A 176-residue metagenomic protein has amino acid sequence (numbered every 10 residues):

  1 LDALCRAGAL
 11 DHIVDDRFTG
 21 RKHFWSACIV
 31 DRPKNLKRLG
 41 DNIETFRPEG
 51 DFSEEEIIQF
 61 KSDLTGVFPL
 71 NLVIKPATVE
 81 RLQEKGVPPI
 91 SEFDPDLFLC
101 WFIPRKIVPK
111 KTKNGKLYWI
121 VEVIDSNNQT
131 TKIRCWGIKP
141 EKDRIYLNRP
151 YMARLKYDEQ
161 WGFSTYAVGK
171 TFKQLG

Functional and structural regions predicted by a protein language model:
L1-D94, R134, W161-G176: Sliding clamp-binding short linear motifs that recruit DNA-associated proteins to replication/repair hubs
L1-L10, I124-N128, R149-L155: Structured catalytic/nucleic-acid-binding cores of DNA maintenance enzymes
T65, F102, N148, L155: A residue-level signal for conserved active-site and pocket-lining positions in enzyme catalytic cores
D96-K113: Structural detector for short beta-strands of small beta-barrel domains
F98-C100, W119, Y151: Hydrophobic core residues within well-ordered beta-strands of beta-rich domains
P109-W136: OB-fold (S1/OB) nucleic-acid-binding surfaces
I138-R154: Short nucleic-acid-contacting surface segments enriched for D/E, G, S/T with interspersed K/R
L155-W161: Short, charged beta-turn/beta-strand-edge "cap" motif at the junction between a beta-strand and an adjacent loop
